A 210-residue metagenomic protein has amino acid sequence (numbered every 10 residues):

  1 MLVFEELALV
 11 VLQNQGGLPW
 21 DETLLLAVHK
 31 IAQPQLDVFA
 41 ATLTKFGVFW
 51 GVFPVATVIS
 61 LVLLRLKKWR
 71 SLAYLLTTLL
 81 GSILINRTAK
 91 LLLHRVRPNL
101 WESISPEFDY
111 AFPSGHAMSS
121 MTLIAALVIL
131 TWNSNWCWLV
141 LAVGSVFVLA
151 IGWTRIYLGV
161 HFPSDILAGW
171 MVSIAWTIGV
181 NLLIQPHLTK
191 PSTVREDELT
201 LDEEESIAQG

Functional and structural regions predicted by a protein language model:
M1-G51, L91-I104: N-terminal transmembrane-helix/juxtamembrane module of multi-pass inner/ER membrane proteins
F4, A8, L36, I85 (+4 more regions): Alpha-helical membrane-inserting segments
V11-G16, K67-K68, L92-R97, N135 (+2 more regions): Membrane-interfacial segments
L18, A56, S60-W136: Membrane-interface loops
L26, Y74-L79, G169-W170: Alpha-helical transmembrane segments of multi-pass membrane proteins, especially transporters and channels
K30-A41, L63, K67, S71 (+2 more regions): Membrane-helix interfacial "entry" motifs
V52-I59, L79, V140, G144-F147: Hydrophobic alpha-helical transmembrane segments of polytopic
W101-G210: Membrane-embedded catalytic cores of phosphoryl/pyrophosphoryl-handling enzymes
